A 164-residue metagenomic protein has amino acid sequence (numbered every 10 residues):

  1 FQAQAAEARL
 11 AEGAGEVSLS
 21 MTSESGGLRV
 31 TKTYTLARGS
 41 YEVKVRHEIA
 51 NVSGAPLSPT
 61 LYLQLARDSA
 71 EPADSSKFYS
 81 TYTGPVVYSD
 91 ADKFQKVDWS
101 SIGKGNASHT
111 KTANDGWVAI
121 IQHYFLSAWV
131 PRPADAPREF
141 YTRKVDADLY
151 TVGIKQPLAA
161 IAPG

Functional and structural regions predicted by a protein language model:
F1-P163: Soluble non-transmembrane domains of integral membrane proteins
